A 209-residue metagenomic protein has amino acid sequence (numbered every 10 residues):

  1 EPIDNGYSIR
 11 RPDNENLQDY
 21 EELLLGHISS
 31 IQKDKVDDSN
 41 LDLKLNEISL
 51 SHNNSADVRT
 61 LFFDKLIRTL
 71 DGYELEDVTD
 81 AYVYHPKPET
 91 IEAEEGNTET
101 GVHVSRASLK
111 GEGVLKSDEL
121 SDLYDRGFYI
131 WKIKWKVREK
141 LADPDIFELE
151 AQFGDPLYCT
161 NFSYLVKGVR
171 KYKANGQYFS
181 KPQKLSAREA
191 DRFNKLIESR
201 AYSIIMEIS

Functional and structural regions predicted by a protein language model:
E1-S209: Intrinsically disordered, low-complexity, charge-rich terminal extensions of nucleic-acid-associated complexes
